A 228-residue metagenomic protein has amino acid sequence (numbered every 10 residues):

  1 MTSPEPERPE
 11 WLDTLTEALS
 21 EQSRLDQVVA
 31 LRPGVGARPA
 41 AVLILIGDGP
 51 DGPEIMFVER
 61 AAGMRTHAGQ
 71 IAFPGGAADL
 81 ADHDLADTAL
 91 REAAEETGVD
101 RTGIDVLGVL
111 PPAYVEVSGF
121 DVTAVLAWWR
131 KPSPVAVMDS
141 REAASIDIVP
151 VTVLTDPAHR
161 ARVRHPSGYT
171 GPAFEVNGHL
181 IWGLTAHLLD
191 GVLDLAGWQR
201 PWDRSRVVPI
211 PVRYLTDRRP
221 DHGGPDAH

Functional and structural regions predicted by a protein language model:
M1-A72, A77-E95, V99-S133, R164 (+1 more regions): N-terminal leader/linker segments that precede catalytic domains of diphosphate-processing enzymes
M138-E175: NUDIX/MutT-family hydrolases
